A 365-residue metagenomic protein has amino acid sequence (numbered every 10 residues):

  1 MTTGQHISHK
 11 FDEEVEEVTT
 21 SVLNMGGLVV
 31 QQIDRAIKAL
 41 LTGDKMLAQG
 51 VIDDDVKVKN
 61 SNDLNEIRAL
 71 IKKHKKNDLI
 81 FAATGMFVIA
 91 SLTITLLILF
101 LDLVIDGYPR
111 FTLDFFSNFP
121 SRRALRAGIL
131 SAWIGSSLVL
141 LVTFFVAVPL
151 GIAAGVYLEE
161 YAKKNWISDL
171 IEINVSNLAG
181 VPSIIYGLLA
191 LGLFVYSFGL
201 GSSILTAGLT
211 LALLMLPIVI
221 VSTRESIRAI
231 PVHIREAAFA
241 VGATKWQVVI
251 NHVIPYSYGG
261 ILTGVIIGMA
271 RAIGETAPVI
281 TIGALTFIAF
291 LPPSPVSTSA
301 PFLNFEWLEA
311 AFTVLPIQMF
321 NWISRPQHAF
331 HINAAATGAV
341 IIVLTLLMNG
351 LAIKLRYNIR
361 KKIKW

Functional and structural regions predicted by a protein language model:
M1-N65, A69, K73: Cytosolic, long alpha-helical scaffolding segments
N62-I89, I353-W365: Transmembrane alpha-helical segments of polytopic membrane transport and secretion proteins
R68-F87, L101-T143, N321-I332: Periplasmic/extracellular loop-to-transmembrane helix junction in inner-membrane transport proteins
R123, A127, V279-I341: Interhelical loop and adjacent transmembrane-helix boundary motif in polytopic membrane transport permeases
T143-V175, L188, Y196, A352-K361: Transmembrane-helix boundary motif in ABC transporter permease subunits
S176-A212: Generic hydrophobic transmembrane alpha-helix motif, especially the helices
S222, K245-G283: Transmembrane alpha-helices
